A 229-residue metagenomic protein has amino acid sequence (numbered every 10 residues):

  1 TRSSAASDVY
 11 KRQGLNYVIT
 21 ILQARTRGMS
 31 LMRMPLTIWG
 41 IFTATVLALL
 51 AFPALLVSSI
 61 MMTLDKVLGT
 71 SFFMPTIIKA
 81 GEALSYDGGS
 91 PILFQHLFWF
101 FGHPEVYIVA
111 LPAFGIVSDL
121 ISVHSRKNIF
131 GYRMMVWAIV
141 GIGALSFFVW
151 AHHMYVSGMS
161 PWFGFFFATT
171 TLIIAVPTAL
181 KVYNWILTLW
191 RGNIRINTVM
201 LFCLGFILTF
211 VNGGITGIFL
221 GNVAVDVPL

Functional and structural regions predicted by a protein language model:
T1-A6, Y10: Single conserved hydrophobic/aromatic residue that forms the stacking wall/gate of nucleotide- or nucleobase-binding
S7, I38-T45, H96-H103, A168-A175 (+1 more regions): Hydrophobic alpha-helical transmembrane segments of multi-pass small-molecule transporters/permeases
K11-R33, S58-F73, E105-K127, I174-W190: Juxtamembrane interface elements at the cytosolic ends of transmembrane helices in multi-pass membrane proteins
L22-A48, H124-G141, S160-A168, L187-G205: Membrane-interfacial loop-to-helix junctions in multi-pass inner-membrane proteins
T43-M61, F206-F210: Hydrophobic alpha-helical membrane-insertion segments
S58-G102, H124-I129, F148-A168, R191 (+1 more regions): Membrane-interface interhelical loops and short amphipathic "cap" helices that link adjacent transmembrane segments
A175, T198-L220, A224-L229: Alpha-helical transmembrane segments of multi-pass membrane proteins
